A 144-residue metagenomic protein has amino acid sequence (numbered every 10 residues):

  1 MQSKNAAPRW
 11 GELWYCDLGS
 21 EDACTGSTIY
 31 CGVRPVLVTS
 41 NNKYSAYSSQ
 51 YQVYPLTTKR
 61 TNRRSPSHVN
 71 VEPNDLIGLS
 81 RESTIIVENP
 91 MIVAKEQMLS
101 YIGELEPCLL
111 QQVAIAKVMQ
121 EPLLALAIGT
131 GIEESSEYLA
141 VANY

Functional and structural regions predicted by a protein language model:
M1-Q2, E72: Short structured motifs
Q2-A7, S27: Short, surface-exposed secondary-structure edge patches
A6, N74-Y144: C-terminal terminal-subdomain/extension
W10-G11: Loop/turn positions that initiate beta-strands
E21: Conserved short histidine dyad/triad with adjacent acidic residue
T25-P73: Compact nucleic-acid interaction/catalytic patches
